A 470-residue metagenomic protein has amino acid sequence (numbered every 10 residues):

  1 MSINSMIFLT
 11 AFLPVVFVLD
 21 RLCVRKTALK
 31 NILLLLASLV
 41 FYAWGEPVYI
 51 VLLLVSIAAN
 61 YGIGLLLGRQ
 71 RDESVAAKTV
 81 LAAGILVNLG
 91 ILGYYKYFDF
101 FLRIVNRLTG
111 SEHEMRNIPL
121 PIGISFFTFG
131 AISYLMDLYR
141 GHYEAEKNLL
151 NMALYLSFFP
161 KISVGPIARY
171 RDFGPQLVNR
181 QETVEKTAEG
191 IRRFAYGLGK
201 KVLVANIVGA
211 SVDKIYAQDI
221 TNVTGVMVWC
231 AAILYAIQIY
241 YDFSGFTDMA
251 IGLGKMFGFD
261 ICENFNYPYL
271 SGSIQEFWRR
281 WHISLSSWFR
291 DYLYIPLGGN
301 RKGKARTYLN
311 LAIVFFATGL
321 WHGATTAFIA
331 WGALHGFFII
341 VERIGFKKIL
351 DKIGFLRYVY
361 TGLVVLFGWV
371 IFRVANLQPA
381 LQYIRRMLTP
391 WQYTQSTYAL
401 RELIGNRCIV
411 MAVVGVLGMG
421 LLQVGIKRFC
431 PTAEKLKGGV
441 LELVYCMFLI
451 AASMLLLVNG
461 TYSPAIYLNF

Functional and structural regions predicted by a protein language model:
M1-M419, F429-N469: Membrane-embedded transmembrane alpha-helical bundles that form the catalytic cores of multi-pass lipid-modifying
Q423-V424: C-terminal beta-signal and adjacent terminal beta-strands/loops of Gram-negative outer-membrane beta-barrel proteins
